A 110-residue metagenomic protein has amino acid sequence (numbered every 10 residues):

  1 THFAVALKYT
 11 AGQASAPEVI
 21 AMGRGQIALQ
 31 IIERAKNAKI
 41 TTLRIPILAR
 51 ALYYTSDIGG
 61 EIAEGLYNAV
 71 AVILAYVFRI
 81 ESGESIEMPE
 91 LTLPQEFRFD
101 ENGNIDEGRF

Functional and structural regions predicted by a protein language model:
T1-F110: Divalent-cation
